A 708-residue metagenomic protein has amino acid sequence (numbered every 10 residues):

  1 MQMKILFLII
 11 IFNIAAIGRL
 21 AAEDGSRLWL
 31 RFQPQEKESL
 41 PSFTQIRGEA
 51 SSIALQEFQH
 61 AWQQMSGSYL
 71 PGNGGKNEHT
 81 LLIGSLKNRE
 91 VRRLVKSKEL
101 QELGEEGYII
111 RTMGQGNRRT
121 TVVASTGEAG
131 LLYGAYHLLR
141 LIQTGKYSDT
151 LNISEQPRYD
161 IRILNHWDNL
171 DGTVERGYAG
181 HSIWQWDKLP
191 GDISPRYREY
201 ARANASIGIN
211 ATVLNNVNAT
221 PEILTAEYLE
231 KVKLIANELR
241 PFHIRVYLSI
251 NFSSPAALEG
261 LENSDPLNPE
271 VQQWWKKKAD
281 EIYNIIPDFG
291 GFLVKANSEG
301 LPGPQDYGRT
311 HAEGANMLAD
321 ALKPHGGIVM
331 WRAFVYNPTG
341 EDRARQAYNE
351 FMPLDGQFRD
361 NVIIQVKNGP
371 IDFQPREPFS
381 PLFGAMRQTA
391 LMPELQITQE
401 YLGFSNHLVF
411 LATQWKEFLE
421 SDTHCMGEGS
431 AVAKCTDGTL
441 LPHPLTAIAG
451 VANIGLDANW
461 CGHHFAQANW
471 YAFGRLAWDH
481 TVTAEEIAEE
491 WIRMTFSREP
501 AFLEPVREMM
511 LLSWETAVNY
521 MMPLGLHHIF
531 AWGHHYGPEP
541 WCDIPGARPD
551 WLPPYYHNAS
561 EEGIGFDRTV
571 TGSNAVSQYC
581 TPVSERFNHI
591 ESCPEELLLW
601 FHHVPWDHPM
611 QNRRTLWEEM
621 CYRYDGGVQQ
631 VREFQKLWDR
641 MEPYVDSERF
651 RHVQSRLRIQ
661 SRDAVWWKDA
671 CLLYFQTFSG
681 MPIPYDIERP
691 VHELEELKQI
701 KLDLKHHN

Functional and structural regions predicted by a protein language model:
M1-F7: Positively charged n-region of N-terminal signal peptides that target proteins for export
F7-A16: Bacterial N-terminal signal peptides
N13, L20-G116, D149-T150: Acidic, contiguous N-terminal accessory segments
I46-S52, L82-N88, A124-T126, D168 (+3 more regions): Structural motif
A50-E57, A61, S97-L293, K323 (+1 more regions): Feature activates predominantly on carbohydrate-active enzymes
E57-S68, L138-G145, I285, A321-H325 (+4 more regions): Structured segments of extracytoplasmic/periplasmic soluble domains in secreted or envelope-associated proteins
K188, A226, L234, G260-E489 (+2 more regions): Catalytic-core regions of glycoside hydrolase
S430-N708: Catalytic domains of carbohydrate-active enzymes that cleave complex glycans
